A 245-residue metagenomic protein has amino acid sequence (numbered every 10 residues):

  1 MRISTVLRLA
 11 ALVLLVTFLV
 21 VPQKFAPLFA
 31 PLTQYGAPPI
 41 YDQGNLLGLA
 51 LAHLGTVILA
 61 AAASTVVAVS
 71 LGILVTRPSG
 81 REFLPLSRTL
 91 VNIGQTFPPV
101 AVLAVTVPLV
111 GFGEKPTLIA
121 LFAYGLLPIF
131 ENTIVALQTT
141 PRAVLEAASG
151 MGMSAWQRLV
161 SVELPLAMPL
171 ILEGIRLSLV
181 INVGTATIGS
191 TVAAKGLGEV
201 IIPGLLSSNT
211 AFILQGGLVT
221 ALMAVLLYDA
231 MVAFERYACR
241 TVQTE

Functional and structural regions predicted by a protein language model:
M1-A62, R236-E245: N-terminal, non-cleaved signal-anchor transmembrane helix
N45-T56, V107-P128, M168, F212 (+1 more regions): Loop-to-helix entry region at the N-terminal start of transmembrane alpha-helices in multi-pass membrane transporters
V67-L71, P116-L145, M168, I175-V183 (+1 more regions): Membrane-embedded alpha-helices of multi-pass transport/permease systems
L71-T106, E131-T139: Cytoplasmic-entry segments and transmembrane alpha-helices of multi-pass inner-membrane transporters
I93-T96, T106-L109, I119-T133, I188 (+1 more regions): Hydrophobic transmembrane alpha-helices
A123, A155-G189, Q215, T220 (+1 more regions): Transmembrane alpha-helices
N132-L177, L197, I201, T244-E245: Short cytoplasmic-facing helical segments at TM-TM junctions of multi-pass membrane proteins
L197-A238: Hydrophobic alpha-helical transmembrane segments of polytopic membrane proteins
